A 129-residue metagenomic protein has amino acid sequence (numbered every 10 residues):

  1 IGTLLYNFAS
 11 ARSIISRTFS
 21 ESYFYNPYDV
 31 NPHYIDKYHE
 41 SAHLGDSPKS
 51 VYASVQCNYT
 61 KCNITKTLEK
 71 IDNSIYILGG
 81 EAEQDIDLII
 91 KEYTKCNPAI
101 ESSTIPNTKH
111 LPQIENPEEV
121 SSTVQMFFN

Functional and structural regions predicted by a protein language model:
I1-L5: Flexible "cap/lid" loop of the alpha/beta hydrolase fold
Y6-K70: Conserved alpha/beta-hydrolase catalytic His-Asp/Glu region
T18, Y38, V51, I77-G80 (+3 more regions): Generic structural signal for small/hydrophobic residues in well-ordered secondary structure, especially within
E21-N26, A53, A82-I89, S122-F128: A general structural signal for short secondary-structure boundary/capping elements
Y34, N63-I64, L88-I90, N116: Residues at alpha-helix caps and immediate loop-helix transition turns in enzyme cores, especially N- and C-cap
T60, Q84, H110-Q113: Nucleotide-sugar-dependent glycosyltransferase donor-binding/catalytic pocket residues
K70-T108: Conserved loop-alpha-helix segment in the C-terminal half of the alpha/beta-hydrolase fold that carries the catalytic
P98-N129: Catalytic active-site module of serine/aspartate enzymes centered on a nucleophile-bearing elbow/loop
